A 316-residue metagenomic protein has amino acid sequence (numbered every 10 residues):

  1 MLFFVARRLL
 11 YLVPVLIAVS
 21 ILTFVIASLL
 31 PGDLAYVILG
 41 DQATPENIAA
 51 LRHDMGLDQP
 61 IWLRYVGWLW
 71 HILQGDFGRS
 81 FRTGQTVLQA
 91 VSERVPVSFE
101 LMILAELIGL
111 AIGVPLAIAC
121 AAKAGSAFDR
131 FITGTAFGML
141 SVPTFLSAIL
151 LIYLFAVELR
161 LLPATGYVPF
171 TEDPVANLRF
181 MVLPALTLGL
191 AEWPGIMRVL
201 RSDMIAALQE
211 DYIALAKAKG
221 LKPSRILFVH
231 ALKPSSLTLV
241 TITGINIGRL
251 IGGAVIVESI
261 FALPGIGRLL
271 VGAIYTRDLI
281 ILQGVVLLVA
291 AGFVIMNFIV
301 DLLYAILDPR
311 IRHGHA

Functional and structural regions predicted by a protein language model:
L2-F3, L16, V91-F128, T144 (+1 more regions): Alpha-helical transmembrane segments of integral membrane proteins, especially multi-pass inner/plasma-membrane
A6-L16: N-terminal signal-anchor/signal peptide hydrophobic helix marking the start of the first transmembrane segment
V15-V66, L159-F180: Hydrophobic alpha-helical transmembrane segments of membrane transport/permease proteins and related membrane-embedded
L22-L29, Q59, W70, G134-T165 (+2 more regions): Membrane-water interface segments at the C-terminal ends of transmembrane alpha-helices in multi-pass inner-membrane
H53-W62, F77-V87, V168-M181, L188 (+1 more regions): Membrane-interfacial helix-loop-helix junctions in multi-pass membrane proteins
D58-V114: An internal, D/E-rich "acidic patch" concept
